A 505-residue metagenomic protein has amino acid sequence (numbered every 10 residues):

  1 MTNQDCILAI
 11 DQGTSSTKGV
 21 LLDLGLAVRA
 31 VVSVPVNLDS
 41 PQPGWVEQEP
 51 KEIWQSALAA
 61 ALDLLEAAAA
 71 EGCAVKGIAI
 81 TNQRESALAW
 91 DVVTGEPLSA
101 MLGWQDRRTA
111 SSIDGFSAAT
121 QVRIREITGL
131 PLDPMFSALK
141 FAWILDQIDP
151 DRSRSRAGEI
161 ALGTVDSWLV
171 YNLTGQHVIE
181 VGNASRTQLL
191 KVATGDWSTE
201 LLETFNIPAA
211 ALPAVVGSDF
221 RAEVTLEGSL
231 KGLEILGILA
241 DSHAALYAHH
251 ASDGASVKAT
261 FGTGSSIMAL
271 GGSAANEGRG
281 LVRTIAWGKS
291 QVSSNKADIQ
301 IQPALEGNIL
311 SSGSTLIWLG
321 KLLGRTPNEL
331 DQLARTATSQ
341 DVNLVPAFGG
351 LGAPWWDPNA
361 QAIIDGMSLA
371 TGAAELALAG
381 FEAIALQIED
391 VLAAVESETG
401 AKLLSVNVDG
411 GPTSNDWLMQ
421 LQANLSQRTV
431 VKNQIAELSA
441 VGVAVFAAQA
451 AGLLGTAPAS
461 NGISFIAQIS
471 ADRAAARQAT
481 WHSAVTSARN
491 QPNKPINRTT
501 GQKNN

Functional and structural regions predicted by a protein language model:
M1-S99, E126, S153, S229-G237 (+2 more regions): N-terminal glycine/serine-rich phosphate-binding loop of ATP-dependent small-molecule kinases, especially carbohydrate
T2, L8-I10, F116-V178, N183 (+5 more regions): Active-site core segments that coordinate phosphate-bearing ligands/cofactors across diverse enzyme families
G19-L21, L26, I78, D106 (+4 more regions): Conserved small-residue
E49, D106, D241: Short, conserved phosphate/pyrophosphate- and ester-handling motifs at nucleotide-, phospho-/glycolipid
E66-W104, P131-S137, D166, V170-K191 (+2 more regions): Short beta-strand-loop/turn "lid" adjacent to the catalytic site in phosphate-handling enzymes
R107-A119: Hinge/lid segment of periplasmic solute-binding proteins
L212-R221, D331-R335: Short linear loop/turn motifs
